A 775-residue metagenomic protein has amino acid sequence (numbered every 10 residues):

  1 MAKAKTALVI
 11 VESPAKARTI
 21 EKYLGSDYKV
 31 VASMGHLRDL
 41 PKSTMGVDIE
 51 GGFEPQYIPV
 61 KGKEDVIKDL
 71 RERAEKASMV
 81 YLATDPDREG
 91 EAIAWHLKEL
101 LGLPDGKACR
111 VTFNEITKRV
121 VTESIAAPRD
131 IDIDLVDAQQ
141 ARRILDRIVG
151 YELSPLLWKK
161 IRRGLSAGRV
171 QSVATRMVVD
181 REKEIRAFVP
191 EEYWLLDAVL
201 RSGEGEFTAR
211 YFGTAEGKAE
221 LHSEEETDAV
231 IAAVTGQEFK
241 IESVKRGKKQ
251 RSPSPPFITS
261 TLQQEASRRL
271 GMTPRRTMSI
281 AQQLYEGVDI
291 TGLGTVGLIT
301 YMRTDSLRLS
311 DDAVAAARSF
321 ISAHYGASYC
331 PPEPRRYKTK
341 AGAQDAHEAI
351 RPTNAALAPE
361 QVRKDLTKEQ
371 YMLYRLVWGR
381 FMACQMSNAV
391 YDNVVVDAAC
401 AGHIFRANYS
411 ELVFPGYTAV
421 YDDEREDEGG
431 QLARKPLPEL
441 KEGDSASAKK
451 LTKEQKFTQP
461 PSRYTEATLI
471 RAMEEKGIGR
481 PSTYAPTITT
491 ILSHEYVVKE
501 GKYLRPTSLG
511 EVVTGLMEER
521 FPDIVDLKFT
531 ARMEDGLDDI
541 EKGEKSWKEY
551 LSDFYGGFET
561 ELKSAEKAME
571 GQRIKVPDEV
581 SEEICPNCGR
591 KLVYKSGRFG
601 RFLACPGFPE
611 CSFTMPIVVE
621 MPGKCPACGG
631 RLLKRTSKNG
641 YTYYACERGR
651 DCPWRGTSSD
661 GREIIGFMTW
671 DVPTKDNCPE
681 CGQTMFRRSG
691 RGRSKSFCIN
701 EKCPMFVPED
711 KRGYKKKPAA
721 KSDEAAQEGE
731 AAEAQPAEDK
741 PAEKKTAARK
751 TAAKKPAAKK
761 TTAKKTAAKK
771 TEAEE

Functional and structural regions predicted by a protein language model:
M1-R143, E152, F212-G213, D228 (+5 more regions): Intrinsically disordered, low-complexity regulatory segments
A2-L8, T19, S154, A187 (+3 more regions): Basic, low-complexity terminal or inter-domain segments flanking catalytic cores
R18-P41, S172-E220, C384-L432: Structured, non-catalytic alpha/beta "coupling" segments that mediate domain-domain communication and provide generic
T19-Y23, D69, A92-L100, V120-S124 (+10 more regions): Alpha-helical scaffold elements adjacent to nucleotide-binding pockets in ATP/GTP-utilizing enzyme cores
I116-A198, G247: C-terminal or mid-to-C-terminal helical accessory/interaction module adjacent to the motor/catalytic core
R142-E152, V170, A198-S202, K249-T261 (+5 more regions): Core structural elements
E220-P255, D444: Metal- or metallocofactor-binding catalytic centers and their adjacent structured scaffolds across diverse enzyme
I241-V244, P253-A266, L293-Y301, P460-A472: Short acidic, hydrophobic short linear motifs in intrinsically disordered regions
